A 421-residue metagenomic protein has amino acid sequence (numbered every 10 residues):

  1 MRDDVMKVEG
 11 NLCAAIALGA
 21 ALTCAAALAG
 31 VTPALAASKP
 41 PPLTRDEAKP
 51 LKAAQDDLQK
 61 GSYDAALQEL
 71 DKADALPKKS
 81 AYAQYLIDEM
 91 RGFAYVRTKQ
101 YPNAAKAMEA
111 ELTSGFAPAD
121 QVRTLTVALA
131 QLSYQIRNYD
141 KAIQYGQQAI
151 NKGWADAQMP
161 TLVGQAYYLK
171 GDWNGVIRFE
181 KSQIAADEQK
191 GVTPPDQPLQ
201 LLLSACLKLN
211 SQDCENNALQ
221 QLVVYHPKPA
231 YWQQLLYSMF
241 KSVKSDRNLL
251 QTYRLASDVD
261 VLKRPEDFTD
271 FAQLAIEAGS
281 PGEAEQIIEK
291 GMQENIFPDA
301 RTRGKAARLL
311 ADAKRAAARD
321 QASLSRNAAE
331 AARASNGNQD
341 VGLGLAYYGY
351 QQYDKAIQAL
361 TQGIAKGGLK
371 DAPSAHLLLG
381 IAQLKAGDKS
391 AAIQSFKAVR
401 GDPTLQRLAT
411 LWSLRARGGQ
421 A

Functional and structural regions predicted by a protein language model:
R2-E9, C13, L18, L28-E109 (+3 more regions): N-terminal leader/linker segments that initiate helical-solenoid repeat arrays
L28-L43, R264-D267, Q273-Q321: Long, contiguous interaction/recruitment modules in multidomain scaffold/adaptor proteins
L43-K52, A81-D88, P118-A128, K152-L162 (+10 more regions): Generic helix N-cap/helix-start motif at coil->alpha-helix transitions
D57, Y95, S133, Y167 (+6 more regions): Residue at a conserved register position within TPR or TPR-like alpha-solenoid repeats
K60, T98, I136, K170 (+6 more regions): Structural motif corresponding to the intra-repeat A-B loop/turn of tetratricopeptide repeats
L70-D71, P102-L112, Y139-I150, N174-A186 (+6 more regions): Alpha-helical repeat scaffolds
T98-L162: Surface-exposed, polar helix/loop patches in the mature regions of secreted/periplasmic/lumenal proteins that form
S335-A421: C-terminal soluble interaction/assembly domains
